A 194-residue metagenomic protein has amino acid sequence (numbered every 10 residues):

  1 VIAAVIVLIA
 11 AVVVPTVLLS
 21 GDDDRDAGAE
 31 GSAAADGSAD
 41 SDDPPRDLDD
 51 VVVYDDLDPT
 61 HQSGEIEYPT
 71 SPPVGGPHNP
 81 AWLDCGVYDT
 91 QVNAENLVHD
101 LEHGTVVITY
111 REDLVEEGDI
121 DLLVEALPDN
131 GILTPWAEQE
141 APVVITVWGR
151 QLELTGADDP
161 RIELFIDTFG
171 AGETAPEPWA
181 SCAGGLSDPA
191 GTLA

Functional and structural regions predicted by a protein language model:
I2-V14: Hydrophobic membrane-insertion alpha-helices, especially the h-region of bacterial N-terminal signal peptides
V12-S41: C-terminal region of N-terminal signal peptides and the immediate post-cleavage residues of exported proteins
R25-G28, L122, L127-A194: Helix-rich interaction surfaces within compact, conserved domain-sized segments that mediate assembly or partner
D36-N96: Surface-exposed, low-hydrophobicity interaction/linker segments
S71-P73, R111-D113, E138, W148-Q151: Solvent-exposed coil/turn segments that connect beta secondary-structure elements in extracytoplasmic/periplasmic
G86-L127, I132: Mid-length scaffold segments of soluble, non-membrane domains
